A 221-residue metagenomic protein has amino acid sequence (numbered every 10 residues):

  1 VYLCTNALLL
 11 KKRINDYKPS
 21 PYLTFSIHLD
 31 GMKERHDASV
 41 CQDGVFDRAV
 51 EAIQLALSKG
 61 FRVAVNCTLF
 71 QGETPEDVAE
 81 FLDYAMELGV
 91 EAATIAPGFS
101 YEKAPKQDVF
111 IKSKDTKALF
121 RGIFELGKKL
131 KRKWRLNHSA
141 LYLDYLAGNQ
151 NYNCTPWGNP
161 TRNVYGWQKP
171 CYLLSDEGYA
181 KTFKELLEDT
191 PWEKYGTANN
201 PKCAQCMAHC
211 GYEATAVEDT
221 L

Functional and structural regions predicted by a protein language model:
V1, D16, L141-D144, K194: Intrinsically disordered, low-complexity N-terminal regions enriched in serine/proline/glycine with scattered basic
V1-L29: Conserved SAM/AdoMet-binding glycine-rich loop
L3-C4, Q42, Q71, W192: A generic secondary-structure micro-motif detector that highlights 1-2 residue hydrophobic/ambivalent hotspots embedded
L9, E73, Y212-A214: Residues that cap or initiate secondary-structure elements
I14, D43, K103, G158 (+3 more regions): Solvent-exposed, flexible loop/coil residues
K18-Y165, K169, S175-K181, D219: Radical SAM enzyme [4Fe-4S]-AdoMet core and its adjacent flexible, acidic and glycine-rich loops/tails across
Q168-L221: Flexible mid-to-C-terminal extensions adjoining Fe-S/redox cofactors in radical SAM and related proteins
